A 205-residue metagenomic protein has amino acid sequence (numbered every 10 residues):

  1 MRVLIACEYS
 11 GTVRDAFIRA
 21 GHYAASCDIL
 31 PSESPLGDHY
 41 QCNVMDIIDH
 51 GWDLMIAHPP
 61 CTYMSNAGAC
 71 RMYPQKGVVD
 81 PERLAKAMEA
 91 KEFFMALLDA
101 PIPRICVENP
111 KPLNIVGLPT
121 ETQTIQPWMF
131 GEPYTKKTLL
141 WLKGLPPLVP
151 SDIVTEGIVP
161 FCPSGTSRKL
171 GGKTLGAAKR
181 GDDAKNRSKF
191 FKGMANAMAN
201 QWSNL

Functional and structural regions predicted by a protein language model:
M1-L205: Conserved active-site and SAM-binding loop architecture of S-adenosyl-L-methionine-dependent nucleic-acid
